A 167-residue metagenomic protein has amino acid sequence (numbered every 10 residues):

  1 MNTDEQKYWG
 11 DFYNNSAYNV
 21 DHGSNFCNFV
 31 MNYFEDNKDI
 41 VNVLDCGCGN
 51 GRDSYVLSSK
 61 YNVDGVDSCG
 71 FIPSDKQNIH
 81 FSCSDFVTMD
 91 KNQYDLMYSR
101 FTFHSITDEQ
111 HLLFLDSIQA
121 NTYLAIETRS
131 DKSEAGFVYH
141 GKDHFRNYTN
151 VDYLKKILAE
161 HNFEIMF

Functional and structural regions predicted by a protein language model:
M1-V41, G49-D90, E109-Q110, L124-F167: Class I (Rossmann-like) S-adenosyl-L-methionine-dependent methyltransferase catalytic domain, capturing the SAM-binding
C46: Conserved beta-strand/loop positions that form the S-adenosyl-L-methionine
Y55-S58, L115-Q119: A structural alpha-helix within SAM-dependent methyltransferase catalytic domains
Y98: A conserved beta-strand element that flanks and buttresses the S-adenosyl-L-methionine
T102: Hydrophobic adenine-recognition pocket in adenosine-nucleotide-binding enzymes
I106-S117: A short, conserved alpha-helix within the catalytic core of class I
